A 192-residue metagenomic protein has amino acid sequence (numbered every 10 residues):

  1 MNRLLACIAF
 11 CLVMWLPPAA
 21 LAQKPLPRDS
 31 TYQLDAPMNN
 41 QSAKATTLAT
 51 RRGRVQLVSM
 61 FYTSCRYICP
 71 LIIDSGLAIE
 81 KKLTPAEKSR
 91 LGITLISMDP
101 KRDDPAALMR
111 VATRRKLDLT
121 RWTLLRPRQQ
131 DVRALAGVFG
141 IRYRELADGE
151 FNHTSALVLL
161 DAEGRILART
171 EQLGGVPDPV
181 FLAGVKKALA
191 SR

Functional and structural regions predicted by a protein language model:
M1-L4: Positively charged n-region of N-terminal signal peptides that target proteins for export
A6-P17: Bacterial N-terminal signal peptides
A19-L34: N-proximal helix/coil linker or "cap" segments that precede and/or mark the start of modular domains
Q33-L34, V55-Q56, T154-A156: Short loop/turn microsegments at loop-to-beta-strand junctions
A36-Q56: A short beta-strand-turn-helix
A49-I72, G76: Short active-site neighborhood of thiol/selenol oxidoreductases, capturing the structured segment around
I73-L135: Structural microenvironment flanking redox-active thiols in thiol-disulfide oxidoreductases
L146-R192: Thiol-/selenol-based redox modules, centered on thioredoxin-like and closely related oxidoreductase domains
